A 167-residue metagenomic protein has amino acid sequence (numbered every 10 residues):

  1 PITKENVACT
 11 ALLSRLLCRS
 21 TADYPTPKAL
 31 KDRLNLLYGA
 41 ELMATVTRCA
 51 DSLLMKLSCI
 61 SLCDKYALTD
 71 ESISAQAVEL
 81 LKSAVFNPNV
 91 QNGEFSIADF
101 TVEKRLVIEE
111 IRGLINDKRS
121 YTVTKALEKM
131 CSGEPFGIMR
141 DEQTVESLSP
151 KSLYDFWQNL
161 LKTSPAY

Functional and structural regions predicted by a protein language model:
P1-L37, T144, Y154-Y167: His/Glu-rich zincin catalytic helix
N35-F156: Acidic/histidine-enriched segments that form metal/cofactor-coordinating and catalytic pocket/exosite environments
